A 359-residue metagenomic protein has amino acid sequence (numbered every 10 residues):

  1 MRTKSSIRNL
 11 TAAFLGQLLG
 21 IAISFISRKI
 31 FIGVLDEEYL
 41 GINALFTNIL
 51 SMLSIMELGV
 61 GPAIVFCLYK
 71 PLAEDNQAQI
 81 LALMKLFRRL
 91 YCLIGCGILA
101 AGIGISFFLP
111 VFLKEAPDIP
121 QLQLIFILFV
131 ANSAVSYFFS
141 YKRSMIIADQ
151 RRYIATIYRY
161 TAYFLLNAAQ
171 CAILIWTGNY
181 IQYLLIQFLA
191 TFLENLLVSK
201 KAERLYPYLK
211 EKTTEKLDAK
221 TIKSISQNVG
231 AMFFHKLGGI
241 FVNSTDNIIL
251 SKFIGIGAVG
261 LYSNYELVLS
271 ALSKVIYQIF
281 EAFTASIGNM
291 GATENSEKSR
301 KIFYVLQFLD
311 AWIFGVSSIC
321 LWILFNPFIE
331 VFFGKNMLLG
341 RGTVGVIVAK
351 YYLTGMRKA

Functional and structural regions predicted by a protein language model:
M1-S6, P120, I181, L196-S244 (+1 more regions): Interhelical loop/hinge segments that connect adjacent transmembrane helices in multipass membrane
K4, L35-I42, E74-L86, C96-A134 (+3 more regions): Membrane-interface helix-capping segments at transmembrane helix termini in multi-pass transporters
R8-G20, L58-P110, P120-I127, S296-S317: Membrane-water interface segments that mark the loop-to-transmembrane alpha-helix transition
G16-S24, F46-V65, L128-I147, Y158-Q170 (+7 more regions): Short runs within selected transmembrane alpha-helices of multi-pass transporters and secretion channels
L18, R88-E115, A168-W176, L196 (+1 more regions): Alpha-helical transmembrane segments of multi-pass membrane transport and lipid-handling proteins
A22-Y39, P110-K114, W176-T177, F233 (+3 more regions): Helix-terminus/linker motif at the lipid-water interface of multi-pass membrane proteins
S27, L58-E74, I147-A148, P207-K210 (+2 more regions): Helix-loop junctions and terminal segments of transmembrane helices in multi-pass membrane transport/translocation
F31-M52, L83, L184-L185, K220-V229 (+3 more regions): Interfacial/gating helices of multi-pass transporter permease domains
